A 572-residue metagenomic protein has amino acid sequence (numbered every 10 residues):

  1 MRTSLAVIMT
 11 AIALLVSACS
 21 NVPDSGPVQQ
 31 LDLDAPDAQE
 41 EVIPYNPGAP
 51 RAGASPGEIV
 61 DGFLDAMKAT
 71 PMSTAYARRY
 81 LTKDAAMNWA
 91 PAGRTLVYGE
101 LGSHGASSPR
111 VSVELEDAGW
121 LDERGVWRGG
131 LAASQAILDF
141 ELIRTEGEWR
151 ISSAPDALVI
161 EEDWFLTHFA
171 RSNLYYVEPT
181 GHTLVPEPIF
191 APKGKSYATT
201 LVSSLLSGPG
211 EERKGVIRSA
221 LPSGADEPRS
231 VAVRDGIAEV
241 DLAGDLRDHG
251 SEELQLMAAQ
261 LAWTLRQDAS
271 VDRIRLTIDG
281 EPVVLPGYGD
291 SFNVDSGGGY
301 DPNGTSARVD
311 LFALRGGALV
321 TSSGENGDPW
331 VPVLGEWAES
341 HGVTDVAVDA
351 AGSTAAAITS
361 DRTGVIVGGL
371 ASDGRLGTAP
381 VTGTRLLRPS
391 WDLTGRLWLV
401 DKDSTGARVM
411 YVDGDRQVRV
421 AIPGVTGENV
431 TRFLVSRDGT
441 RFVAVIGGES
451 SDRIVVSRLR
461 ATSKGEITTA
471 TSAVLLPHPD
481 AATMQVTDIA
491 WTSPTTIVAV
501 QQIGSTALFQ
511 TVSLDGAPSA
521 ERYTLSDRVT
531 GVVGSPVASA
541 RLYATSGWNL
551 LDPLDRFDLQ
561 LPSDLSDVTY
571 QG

Functional and structural regions predicted by a protein language model:
M1-S4: Positively charged n-region of N-terminal signal peptides that target proteins for export
A6-I8, A13, S17-G572: Bimodal "functional hotspot" detector
